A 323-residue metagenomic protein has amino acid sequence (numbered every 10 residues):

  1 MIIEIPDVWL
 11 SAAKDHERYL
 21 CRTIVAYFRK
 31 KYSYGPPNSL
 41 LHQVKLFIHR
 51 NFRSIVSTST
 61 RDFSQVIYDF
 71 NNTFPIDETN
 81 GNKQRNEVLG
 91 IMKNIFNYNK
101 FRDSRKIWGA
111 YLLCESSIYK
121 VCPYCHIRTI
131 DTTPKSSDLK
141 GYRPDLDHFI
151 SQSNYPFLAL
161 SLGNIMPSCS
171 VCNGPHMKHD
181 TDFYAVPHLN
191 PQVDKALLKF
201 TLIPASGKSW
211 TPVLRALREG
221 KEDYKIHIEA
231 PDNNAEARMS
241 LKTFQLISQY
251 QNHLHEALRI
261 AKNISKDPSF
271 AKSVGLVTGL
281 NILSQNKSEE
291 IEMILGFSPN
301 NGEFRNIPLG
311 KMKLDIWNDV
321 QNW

Functional and structural regions predicted by a protein language model:
M1-A110: N-terminal accessory alpha/beta regions
I2-N38, Q43, E219-W323: C-terminal, charged low-complexity interaction regions
V44, F70, V88, M92 (+4 more regions): Extended hydrophobic/Leu-rich segments
W108-I118, F157-L162: Short, flexible, mixed-charge glycine/proline-rich loop motifs that serve as phosphate/nucleic-acid-contacting
L112-R143, C169: Short cysteine-rich loop/turn motifs with clustered Cys
T129-N164, K178-D182, N190-A196: Histidine-centered nuclease catalytic patch
N164-P175: Aromatic- and glycine-enriched beta-alpha-beta binding-site module
P175-M239: Domain-level detector of nuclease and nuclease-like folds in predominantly extracellular/periplasmic contexts
